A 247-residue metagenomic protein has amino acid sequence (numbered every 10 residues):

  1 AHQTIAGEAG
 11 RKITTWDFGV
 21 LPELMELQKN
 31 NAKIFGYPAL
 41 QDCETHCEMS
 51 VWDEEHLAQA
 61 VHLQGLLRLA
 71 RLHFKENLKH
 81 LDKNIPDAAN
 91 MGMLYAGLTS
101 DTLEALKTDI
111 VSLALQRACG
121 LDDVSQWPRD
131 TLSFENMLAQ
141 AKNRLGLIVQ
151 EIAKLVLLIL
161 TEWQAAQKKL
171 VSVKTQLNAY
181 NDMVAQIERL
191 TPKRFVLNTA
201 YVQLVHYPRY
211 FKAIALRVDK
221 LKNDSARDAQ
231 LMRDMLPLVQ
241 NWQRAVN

Functional and structural regions predicted by a protein language model:
A1-N247: Extended alpha-helical interaction scaffolds
